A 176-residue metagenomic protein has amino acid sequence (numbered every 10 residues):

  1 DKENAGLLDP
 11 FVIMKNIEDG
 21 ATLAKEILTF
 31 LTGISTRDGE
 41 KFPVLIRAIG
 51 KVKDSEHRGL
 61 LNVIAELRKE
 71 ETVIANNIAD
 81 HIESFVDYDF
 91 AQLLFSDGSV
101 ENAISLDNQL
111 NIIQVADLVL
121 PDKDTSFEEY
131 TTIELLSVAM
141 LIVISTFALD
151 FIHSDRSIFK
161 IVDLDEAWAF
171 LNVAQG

Functional and structural regions predicted by a protein language model:
D1-G176: P-loop NTPase motor domains
